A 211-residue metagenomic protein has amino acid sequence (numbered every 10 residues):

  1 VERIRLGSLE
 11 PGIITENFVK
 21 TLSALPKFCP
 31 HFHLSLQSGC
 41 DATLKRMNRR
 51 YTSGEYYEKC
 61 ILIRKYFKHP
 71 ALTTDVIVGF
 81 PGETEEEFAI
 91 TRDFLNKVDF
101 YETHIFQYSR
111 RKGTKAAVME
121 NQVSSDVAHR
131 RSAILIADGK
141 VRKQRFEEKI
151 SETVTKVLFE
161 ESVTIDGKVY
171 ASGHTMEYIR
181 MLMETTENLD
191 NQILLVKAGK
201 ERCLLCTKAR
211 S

Functional and structural regions predicted by a protein language model:
V1-E85: Conserved SAM/AdoMet-binding glycine-rich loop
L6, L34, D75, L95 (+3 more regions): Conserved, mostly hydrophobic/aromatic
L9, S35-G39, Y108, E160 (+1 more regions): Generic beta-structure capping elements
I13-N17, L36-M47, V78-E85, E102-D126 (+2 more regions): Flexible glycine/acidic-rich beta-alpha junction loops that bind and position SAM and/or redox cofactors in anaerobic
E16-P30, E83-Y101, S125-R130, F159-D166: Short, electropositive alpha-helical surface patch
P30-F32, L44-K45, K65-A71, E86-F88 (+6 more regions): Extended hydrophobic-aromatic, low-complexity segments
F32, G54-K65, F88-A89, D93-K97 (+5 more regions): Proteins enriched for Cys/Gly/acidic motifs involved in redox and nucleic-acid/cofactor modification
V118-S211: Terminal RNA-binding accessory module
